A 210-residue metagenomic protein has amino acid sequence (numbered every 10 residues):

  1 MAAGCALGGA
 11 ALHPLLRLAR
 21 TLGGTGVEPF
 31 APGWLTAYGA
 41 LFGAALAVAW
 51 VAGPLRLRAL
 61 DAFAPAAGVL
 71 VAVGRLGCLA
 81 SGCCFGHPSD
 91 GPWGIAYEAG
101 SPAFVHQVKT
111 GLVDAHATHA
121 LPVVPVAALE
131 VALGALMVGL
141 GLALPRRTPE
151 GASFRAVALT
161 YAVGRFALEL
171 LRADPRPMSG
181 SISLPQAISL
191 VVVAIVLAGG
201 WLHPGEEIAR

Functional and structural regions predicted by a protein language model:
M1-R210: Hydrophobic, membrane-interfacing alpha helices
